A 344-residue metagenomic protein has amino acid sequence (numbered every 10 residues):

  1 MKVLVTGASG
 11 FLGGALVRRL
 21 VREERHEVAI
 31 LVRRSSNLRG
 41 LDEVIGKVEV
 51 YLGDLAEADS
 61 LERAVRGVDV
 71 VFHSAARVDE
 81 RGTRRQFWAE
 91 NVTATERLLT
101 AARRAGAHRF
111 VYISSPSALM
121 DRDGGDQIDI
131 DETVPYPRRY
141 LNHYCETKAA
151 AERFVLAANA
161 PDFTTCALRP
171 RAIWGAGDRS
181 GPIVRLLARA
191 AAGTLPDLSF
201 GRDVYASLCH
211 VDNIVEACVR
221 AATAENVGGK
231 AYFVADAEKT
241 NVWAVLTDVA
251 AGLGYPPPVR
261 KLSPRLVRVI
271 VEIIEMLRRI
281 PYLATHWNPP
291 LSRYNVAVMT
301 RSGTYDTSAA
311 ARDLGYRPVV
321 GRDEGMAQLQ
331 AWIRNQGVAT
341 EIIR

Functional and structural regions predicted by a protein language model:
V3-H26: N-terminal Rossmann NAD(P)H-binding glycine-rich loop of SDR-like oxidoreductase domains
N37, G46-T93, A101: NAD(P)H-binding glycine-rich loop region in Rossmannoid oxidoreductase-like domains and their noncatalytic homologs
W88-V92, D129-I130, Y140-E152, A172 (+4 more regions): Short-chain dehydrogenase/reductase
T93, R97-H143: Conserved Rossmann-fold NAD(P)-dependent oxidoreductase catalytic core, especially the SDR/UDP-sugar
A150-A151, D178-R185, L198-A222, G229-F233: Substrate-positioning beta->alpha
E152-A176: Conserved beta-loop-beta element that borders a ligand/cofactor-binding pocket
G175, L198-V204, Y232-K239, A250-L253 (+3 more regions): Glycine-rich Rossmann NAD(P)(H)-binding loop
R220-P289, T307, M326-Q330, T340-R344: Mid/C-terminal beta-alpha module of Rossmann-like enzyme folds, strongest in SDR-family dehydrogenases/epimerases
